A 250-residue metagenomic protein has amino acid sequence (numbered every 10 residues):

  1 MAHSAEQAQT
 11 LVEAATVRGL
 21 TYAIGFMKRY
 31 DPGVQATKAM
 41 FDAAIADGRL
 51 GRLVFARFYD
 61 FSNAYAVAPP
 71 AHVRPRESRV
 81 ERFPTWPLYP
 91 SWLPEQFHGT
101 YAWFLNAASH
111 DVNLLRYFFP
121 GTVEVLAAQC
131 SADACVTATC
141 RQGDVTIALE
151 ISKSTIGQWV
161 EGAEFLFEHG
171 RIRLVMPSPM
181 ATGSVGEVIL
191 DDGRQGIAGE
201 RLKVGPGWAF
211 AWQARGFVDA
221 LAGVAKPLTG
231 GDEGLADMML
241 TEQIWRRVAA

Functional and structural regions predicted by a protein language model:
M1-Y30: Beta-strand-loop-alpha-helix segment that lines the small-molecule cofactor/substrate pocket of alpha/beta enzymes
S4, S62-A68, G157, L174: A short beta-to-alpha transition loop/helix N-cap that caps and shapes the active-site region
A8, V34-T37, Y65-H72, E161-G162 (+2 more regions): Short aromatic-enriched loop/helix-cap "lid" or pocket-rim segments at secondary-structure transitions that line
L20-T21, R52, V145-I147: Short, well-ordered coil/turn segments that N-cap beta-strands
D31-F119: Predominantly a Rossmann-like dinucleotide-binding segment in NAD(P)-dependent oxidoreductases
G99-M180, V204-V224, T241-E242: Contiguous beta-strand/loop segments that form the cofactor/metal-binding neighborhood of enzyme cores
A163, A181-Q195: Short polybasic amphipathic segments
L190-A250: C-terminal helical cap and adjacent loop that interface with cofactors, partners, or active-site loops
